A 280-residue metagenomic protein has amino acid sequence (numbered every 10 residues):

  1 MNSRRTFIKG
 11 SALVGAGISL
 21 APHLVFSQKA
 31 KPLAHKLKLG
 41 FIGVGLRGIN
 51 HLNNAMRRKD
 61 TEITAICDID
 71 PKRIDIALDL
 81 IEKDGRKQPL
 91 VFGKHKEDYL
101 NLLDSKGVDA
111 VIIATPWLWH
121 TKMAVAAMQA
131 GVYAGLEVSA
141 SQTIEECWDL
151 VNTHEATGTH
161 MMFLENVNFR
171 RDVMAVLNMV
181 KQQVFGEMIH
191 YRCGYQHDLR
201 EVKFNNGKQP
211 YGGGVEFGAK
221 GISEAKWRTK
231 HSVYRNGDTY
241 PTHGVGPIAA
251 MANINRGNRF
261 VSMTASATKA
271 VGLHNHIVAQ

Functional and structural regions predicted by a protein language model:
M1-L136, W148, N152-H160: N-terminal glycine-/serine-/threonine-rich beta1-alpha1-beta2 phosphate-ribose binding loop of Rossmann-like
G43, R47, T157-M162, V167-Q280: Predominantly a Rossmann-like dinucleotide-binding segment in NAD(P)-dependent oxidoreductases
I113-T115, I144, S223: Acidic, low-complexity intrinsically disordered regions
W117, A140-S141, H197: Short glycine-enriched loops at secondary-structure junctions
E137-S139, E165: Short beta->alpha connector loops at strand-helix junctions that form conserved, small/polar/Pro-enriched
T143-E145, R171: Conserved PLP phosphate-binding loop immediately N-terminal to the Schiff-base lysine helix in PLP-dependent enzymes
